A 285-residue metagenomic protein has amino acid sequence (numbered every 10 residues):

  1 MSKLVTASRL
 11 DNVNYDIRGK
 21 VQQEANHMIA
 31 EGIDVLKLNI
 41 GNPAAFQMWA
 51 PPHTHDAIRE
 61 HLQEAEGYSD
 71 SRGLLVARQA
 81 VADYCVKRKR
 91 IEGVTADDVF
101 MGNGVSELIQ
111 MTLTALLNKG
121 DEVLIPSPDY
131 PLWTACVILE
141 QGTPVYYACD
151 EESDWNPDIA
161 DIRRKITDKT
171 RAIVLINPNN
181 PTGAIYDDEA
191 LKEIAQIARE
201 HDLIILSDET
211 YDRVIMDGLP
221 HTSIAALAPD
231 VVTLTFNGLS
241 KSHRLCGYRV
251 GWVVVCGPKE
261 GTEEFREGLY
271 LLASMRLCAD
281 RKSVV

Functional and structural regions predicted by a protein language model:
L4, D11-G104, M111: N-terminal small-domain helix-loop-helix segment of the aminotransferase-like
E31, E140, E200-H201, V231: Helix C-cap/helix->beta junction micro-motif
H55, A226-V285: Conserved core segment of the aminotransferase class I/II
A65-Q196, R213-L227: Conserved core of the PLP fold type I
E122, A172, I204-I205, L234: Hydrophobic "anchor" residues on beta-strands that sit immediately upstream of conserved functional sites
N177, I205-L206: Residue-level marker for buried hydrophobic side chains located in beta-strands that build the well-ordered beta-sheet
E209: Walker B catalytic acidic pair
